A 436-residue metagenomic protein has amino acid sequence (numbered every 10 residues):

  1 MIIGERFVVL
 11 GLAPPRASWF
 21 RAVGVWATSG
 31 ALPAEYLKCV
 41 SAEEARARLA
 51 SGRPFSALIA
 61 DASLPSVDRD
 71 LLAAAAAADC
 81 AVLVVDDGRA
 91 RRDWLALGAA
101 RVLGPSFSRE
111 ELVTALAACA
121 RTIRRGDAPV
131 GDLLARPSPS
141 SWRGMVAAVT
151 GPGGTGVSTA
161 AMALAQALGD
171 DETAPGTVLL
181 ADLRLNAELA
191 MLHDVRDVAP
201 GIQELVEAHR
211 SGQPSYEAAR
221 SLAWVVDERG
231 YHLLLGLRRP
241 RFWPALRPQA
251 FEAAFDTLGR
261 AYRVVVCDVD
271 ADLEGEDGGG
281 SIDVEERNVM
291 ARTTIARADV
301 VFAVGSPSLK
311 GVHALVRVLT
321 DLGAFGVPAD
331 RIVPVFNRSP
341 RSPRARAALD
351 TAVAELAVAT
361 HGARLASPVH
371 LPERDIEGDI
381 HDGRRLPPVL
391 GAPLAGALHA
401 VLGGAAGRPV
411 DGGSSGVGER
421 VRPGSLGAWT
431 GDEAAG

Functional and structural regions predicted by a protein language model:
M1-V146, D197, E207-Q213, E217 (+6 more regions): Acidic-aromatic/histidine active-site loop/patch
V102-L103, F302, L371: A structural signal for hydrophobic residues in beta-strands of small regulatory alpha/beta folds
S138-L185, L189-H193, F251, T257-L258: Walker A/P-loop phosphate-binding motif and the immediately C-terminal alpha-helix
D171-L233, P368: Phosphate-binding loop that captures ATP/GTP phosphates
L233-E285: Phosphate-binding/switch loop-helix module in NTP-utilizing enzymes
D270, G275-D277, I282-S308: Inter-motif core of Ras-like GTPase G domains
H313-P328: Conserved C-terminal guanine-recognition region of P-loop GTPase G domains, centered on the G4
R338-P343, A347-P387: Beta-strand-loop-alpha "switch" segments that mediate conformational coupling across diverse proteins
